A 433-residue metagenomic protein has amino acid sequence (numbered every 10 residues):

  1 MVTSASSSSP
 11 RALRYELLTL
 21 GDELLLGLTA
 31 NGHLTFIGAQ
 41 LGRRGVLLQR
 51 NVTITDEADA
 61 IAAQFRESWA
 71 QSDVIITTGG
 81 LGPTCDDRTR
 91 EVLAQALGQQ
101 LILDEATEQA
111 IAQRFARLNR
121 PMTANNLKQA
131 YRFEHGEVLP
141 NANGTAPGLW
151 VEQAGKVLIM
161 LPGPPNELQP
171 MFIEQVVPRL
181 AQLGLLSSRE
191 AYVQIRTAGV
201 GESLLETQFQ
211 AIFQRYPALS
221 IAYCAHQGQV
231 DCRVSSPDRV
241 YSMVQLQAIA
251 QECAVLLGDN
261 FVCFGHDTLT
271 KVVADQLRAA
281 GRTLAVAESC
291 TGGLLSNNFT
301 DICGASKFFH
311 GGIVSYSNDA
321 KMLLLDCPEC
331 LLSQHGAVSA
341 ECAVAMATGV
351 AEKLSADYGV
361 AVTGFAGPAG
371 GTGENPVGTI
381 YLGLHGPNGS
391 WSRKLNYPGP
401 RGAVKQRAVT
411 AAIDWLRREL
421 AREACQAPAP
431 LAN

Functional and structural regions predicted by a protein language model:
P10-V52, M243-V244: Glycine-rich phosphate/diphosphate-binding loop of Rossmann-like nucleotide-binding domains
Y15-L17, L158, L284: Conserved hydrophobic helix-helix packing surfaces used for dimerization/oligomerization
L20-D22, T77-C85, P162-G163, P237-D238 (+1 more regions): Glycine-rich beta-strand-to-loop/alpha-helix junction loops that act as flexible
F36, E91-I102, E174-R179, T300-F308 (+1 more regions): A glycine- and small-aliphatic-rich helix-loop capping segment at beta-alpha/alpha-beta transitions that lines
G38, G42-E67, L103-G144, A320-D357: Glycine-rich oxoanion-binding loops at beta->alpha junctions
A60-A63, D87-L183: Proline/glycine-rich low-complexity loops and linkers
E152-G228, S235-L246: Accessory alpha-helical/coil subdomains and C-terminal extensions that flank or cap enzyme catalytic cores
M243-N433: Short alpha-helical segments enriched in small residues
